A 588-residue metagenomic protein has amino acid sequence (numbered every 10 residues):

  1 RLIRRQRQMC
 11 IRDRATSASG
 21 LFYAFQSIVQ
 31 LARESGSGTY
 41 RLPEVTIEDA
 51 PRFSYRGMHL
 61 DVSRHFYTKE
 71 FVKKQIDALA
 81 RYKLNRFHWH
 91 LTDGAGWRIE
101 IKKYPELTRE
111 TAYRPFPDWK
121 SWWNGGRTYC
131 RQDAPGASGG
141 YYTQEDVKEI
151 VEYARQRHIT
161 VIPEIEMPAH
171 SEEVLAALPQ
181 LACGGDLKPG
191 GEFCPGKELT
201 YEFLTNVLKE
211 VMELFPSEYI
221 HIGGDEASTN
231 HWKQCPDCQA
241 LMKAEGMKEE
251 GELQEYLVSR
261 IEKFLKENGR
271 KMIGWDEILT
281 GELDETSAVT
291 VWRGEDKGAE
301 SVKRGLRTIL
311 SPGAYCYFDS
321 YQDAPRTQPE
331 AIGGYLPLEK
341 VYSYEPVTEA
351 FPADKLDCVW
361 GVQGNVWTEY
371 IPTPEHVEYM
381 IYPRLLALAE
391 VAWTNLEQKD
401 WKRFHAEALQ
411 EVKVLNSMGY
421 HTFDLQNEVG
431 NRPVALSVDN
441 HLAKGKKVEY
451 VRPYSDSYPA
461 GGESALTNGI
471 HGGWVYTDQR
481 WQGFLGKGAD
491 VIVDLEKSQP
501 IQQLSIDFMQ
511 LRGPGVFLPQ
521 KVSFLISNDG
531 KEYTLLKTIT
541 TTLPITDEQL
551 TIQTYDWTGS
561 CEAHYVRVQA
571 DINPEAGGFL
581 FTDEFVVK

Functional and structural regions predicted by a protein language model:
R1-R7, I11: Single conserved hydrophobic/aromatic residue that forms the stacking wall/gate of nucleotide- or nucleobase-binding
R12-A50, Y67, R86: Extended acidic/polar, glycine-enriched regions that form or flank non-catalytic beta-rich accessory modules
E44, G57, E106, G361 (+5 more regions): Extracellular/lumenal ectodomain signal focusing on beta-strand-rich modules and carbohydrate-recognition contexts
S54-R270: Substrate-binding cleft of carbohydrate-active enzyme catalytic domains
E149, H158, A169, Y201-Y219 (+1 more regions): Substrate-binding groove of N-acetylhexosamine-processing glycoside hydrolases
N440, D456-V475: Acidic, glycine-anchored loop motifs typical of Ca2+
G472-K537, Q549-K588: Aromatic, loop-rich ligand-recognition surfaces of beta-strand-rich domains
T542-Q549: Short proline/glycine- and polar residue-rich coil/turn motifs
